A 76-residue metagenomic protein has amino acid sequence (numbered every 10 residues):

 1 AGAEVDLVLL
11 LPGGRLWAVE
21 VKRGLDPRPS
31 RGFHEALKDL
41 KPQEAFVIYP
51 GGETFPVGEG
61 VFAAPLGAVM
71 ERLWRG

Functional and structural regions predicted by a protein language model:
A1-G76: A cross-kingdom feature that marks ATP-driven nucleic-acid transaction machinery
